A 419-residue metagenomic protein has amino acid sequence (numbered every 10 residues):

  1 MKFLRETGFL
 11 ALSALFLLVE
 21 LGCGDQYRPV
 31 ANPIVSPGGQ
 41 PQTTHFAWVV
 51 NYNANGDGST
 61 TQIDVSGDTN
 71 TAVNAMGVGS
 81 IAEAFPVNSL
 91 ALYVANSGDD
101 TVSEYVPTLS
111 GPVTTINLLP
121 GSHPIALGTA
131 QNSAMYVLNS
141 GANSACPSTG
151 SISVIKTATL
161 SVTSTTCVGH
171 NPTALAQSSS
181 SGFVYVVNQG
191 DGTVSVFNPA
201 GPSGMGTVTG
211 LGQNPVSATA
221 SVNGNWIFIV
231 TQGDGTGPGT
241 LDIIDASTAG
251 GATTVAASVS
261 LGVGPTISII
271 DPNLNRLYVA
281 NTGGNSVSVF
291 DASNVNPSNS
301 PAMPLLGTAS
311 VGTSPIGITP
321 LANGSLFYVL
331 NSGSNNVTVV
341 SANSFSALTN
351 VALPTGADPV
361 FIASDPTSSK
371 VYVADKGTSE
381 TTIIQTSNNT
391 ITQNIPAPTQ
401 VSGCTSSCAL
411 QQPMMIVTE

Functional and structural regions predicted by a protein language model:
M1-A11: Bacterial N-terminal signal peptides that target proteins for export
L10-E20: Bacterial N-terminal signal peptides
C23-E419: Predominantly soluble domains enriched in secretory-pathway, periplasmic, or organellar proteins
